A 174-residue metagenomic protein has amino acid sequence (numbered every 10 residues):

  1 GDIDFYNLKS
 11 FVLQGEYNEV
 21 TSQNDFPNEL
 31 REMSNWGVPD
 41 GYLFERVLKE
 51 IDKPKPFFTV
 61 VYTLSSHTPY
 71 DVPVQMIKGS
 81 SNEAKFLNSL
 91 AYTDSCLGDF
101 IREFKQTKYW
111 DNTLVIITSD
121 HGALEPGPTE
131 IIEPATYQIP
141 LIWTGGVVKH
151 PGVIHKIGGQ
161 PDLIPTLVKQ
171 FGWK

Functional and structural regions predicted by a protein language model:
G1-F57, T63-G79, N88: Active-site-proximal alpha/beta segments of enzymes that process anionic O-linked groups
D2, L64, H121-G122, V147: Catalytic metal-binding/acid-base residues of hydrolase active sites
E16, N28, Q75-A84, T136-Y137 (+1 more regions): Short glycine/proline- and charge-enriched loop/turn segments that cap or connect secondary-structure elements
G37-G41, A84-A91, I154-P161: Soluble non-cytosolic domains of exported or imported proteins
Y42-L48, Q75-T113: A long, amphipathic alpha-helix that forms part of the scaffold/cap immediately adjacent to metal-dependent active
K53-T59, Y109-V115, V147: Loop/turn elements at helix/coil->beta-strand transitions in domains of secreted/extracellular proteins
Y92-E133, L141-I142, L167-F171: Metal-dependent active-site segment of extracytoplasmic phospho-/sulfohydrolases and closely related
I131-W173: Substrate-binding rim/cap in mid-to-C-terminal beta-strand-loop elements of soluble/periplasmic
